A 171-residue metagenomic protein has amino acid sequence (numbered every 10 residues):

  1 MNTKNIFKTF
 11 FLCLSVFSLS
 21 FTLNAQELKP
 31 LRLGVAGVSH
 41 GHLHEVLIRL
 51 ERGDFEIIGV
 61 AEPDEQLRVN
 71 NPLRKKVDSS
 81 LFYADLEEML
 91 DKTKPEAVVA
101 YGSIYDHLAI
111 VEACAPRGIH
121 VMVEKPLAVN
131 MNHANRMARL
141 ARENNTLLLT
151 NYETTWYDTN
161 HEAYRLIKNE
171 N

Functional and structural regions predicted by a protein language model:
M1-F11: Bacterial N-terminal signal peptides that target proteins for export
T9-S20: Bacterial N-terminal signal peptides
F21-V77: N-terminal Rossmann-like dinucleotide-binding module
L31, F55, S80, I119 (+1 more regions): Short, well-ordered coil/turn segments that N-cap beta-strands
V35, V123, L148-T150: Hydrophobic residues in well-ordered beta-strands that form the structural core
V77-L140: Beta-loop-alpha module in the N-terminal Rossmann-like domain of NAD(P)-dependent dehydrogenases, especially those
A128-N171: A contiguous active-site-proximal alpha/beta segment in oxidoreductase catalytic domains
